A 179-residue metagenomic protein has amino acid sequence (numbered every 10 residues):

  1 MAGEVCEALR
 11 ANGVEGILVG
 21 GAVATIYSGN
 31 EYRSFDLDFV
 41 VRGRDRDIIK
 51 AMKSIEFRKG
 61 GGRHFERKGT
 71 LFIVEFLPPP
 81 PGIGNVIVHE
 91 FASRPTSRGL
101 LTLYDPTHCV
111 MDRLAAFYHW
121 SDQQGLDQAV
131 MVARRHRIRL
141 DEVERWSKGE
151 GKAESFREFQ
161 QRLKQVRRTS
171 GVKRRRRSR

Functional and structural regions predicted by a protein language model:
M1-R179: Compositionally biased terminal segments of proteins
